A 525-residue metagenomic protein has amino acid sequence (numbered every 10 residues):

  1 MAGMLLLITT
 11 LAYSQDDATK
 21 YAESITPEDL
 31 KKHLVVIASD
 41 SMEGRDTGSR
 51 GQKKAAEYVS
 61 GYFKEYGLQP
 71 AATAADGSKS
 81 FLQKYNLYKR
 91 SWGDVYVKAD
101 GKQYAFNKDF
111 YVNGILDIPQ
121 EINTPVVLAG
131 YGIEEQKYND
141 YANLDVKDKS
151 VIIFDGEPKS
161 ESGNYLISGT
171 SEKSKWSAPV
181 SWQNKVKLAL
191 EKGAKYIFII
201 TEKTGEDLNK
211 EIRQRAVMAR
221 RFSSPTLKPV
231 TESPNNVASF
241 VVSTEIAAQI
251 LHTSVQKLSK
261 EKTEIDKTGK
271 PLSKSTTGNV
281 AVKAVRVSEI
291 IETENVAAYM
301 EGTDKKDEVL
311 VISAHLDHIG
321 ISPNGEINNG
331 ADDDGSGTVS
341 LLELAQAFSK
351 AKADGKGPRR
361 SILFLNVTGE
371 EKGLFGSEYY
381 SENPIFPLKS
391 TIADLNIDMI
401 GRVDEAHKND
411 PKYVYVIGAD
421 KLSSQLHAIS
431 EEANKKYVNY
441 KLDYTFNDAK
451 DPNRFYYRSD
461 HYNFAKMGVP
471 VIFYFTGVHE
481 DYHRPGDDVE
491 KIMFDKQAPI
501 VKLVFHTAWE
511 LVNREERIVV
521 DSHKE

Functional and structural regions predicted by a protein language model:
Y13-T73, I246, E301, D521 (+1 more regions): N-terminal hydrophobic or amphipathic helices/low-complexity stretches enriched in small/hydrophobic/Pro/Gly
D16-A18, D109-N143, V230-G330, Q346 (+1 more regions): Soluble metallo-hydrolase cores and metallopeptidase-like ectodomains found primarily in the secretory/periplasmic
D17-S24, D40-R50, Q83-N86, N113-D117 (+11 more regions): Second-shell loop/turn segments in exported
E43-N164, T293, Q425: Noncatalytic luminal/extracellular "stalk/propeptide" segments of secretory-pathway proteins
A105-F106, K228-P229, P234-Q256, V367-F473: Metal-dependent peptidase/peptidase-like ectodomains
K108-T231, N236, E326-N328, D333 (+1 more regions): Extracellular/luminal Protease-associated
E343-G373, D394-I397: Short helix-loop-beta-strand segments that form the rim/entrance of peptidase-like active sites
Q346, F475-E525: His/Asp/Glu-rich mid-to-C-terminal helical/loop segments that flank catalytic regions of hydrolases
